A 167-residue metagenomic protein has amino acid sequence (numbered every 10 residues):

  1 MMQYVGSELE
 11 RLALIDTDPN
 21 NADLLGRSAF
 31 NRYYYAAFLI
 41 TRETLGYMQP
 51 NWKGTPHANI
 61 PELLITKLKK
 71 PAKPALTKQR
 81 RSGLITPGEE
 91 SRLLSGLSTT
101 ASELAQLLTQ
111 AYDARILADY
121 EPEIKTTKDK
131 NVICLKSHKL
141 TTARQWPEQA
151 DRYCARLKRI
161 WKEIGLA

Functional and structural regions predicted by a protein language model:
M1-A167: Terminal alpha-helical segments
